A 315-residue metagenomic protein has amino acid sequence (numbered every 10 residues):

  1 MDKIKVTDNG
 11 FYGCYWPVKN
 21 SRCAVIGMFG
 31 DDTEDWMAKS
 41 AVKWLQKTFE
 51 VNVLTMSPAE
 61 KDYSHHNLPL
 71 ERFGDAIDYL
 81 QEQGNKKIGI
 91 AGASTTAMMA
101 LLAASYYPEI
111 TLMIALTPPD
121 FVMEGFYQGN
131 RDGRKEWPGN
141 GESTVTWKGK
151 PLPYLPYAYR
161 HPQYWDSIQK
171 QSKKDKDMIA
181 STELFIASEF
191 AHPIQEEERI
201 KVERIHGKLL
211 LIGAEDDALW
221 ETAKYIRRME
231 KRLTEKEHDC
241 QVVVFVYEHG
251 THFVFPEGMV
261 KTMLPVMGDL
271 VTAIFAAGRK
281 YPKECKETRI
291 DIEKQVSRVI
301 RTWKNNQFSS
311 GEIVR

Functional and structural regions predicted by a protein language model:
M1-N20, E284, T288: N-terminal cap/lid segment of alpha/beta-hydrolase-fold proteins
R22-G30: Short beta-strand element of the alpha/beta-hydrolase
W36-M37, A218-R228, F255: Conserved alpha/beta-hydrolase "acid-adjacent" motif
M37-T55: Short amphipathic alpha-helix adjacent to the substrate-entry channel of hydrolases
L54-G89: Catalytic nucleophile-loop/oxyanion-hole region of alpha/beta-hydrolase and closely related hydrolase-like folds
I114-K201: Accessory cap/linker subdomain of secreted extracellular hydrolases
I205, L211-G213: Short beta-strand/loop motif that positions the catalytic acidic residue of the alpha/beta-hydrolase fold
R227, K236-R315: C-terminal catalytic histidine-bearing segment of alpha/beta-hydrolase fold enzymes
